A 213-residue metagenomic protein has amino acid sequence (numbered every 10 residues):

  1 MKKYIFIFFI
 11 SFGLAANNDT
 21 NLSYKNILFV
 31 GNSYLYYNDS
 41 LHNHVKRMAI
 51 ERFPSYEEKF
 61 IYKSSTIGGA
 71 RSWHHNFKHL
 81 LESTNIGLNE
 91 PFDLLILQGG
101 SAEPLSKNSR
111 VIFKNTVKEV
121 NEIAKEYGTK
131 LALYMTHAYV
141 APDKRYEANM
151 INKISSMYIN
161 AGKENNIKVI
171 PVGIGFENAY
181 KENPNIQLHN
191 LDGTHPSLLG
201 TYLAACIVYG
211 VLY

Functional and structural regions predicted by a protein language model:
Y4-G13: Sec-dependent N-terminal signal peptides
F12-L22: Bacterial Sec-dependent signal peptides at the C-terminal "C-region" and cleavage site
N21-S23, S55-K59, K125-G128: Short helix-terminating capping/connector loops at secondary-structure junctions
N26-V30, L35-N115: Conserved SGNH/GDSL esterase-like catalytic core that processes O-acyl groups on lipids and polysaccharides
I50, K163, G210-Y213: Generic secondary-structure signature for well-ordered alpha-helical cores
T84-L198: Alpha-helical cap/lid subdomain in secreted, periplasmic, or secretory-pathway luminal O-acyl-processing enzymes
H189-Y213: Histidine-centered active-site loop/cap adjacent to the catalytic His in serine esterases/O-acetyl transfer systems
